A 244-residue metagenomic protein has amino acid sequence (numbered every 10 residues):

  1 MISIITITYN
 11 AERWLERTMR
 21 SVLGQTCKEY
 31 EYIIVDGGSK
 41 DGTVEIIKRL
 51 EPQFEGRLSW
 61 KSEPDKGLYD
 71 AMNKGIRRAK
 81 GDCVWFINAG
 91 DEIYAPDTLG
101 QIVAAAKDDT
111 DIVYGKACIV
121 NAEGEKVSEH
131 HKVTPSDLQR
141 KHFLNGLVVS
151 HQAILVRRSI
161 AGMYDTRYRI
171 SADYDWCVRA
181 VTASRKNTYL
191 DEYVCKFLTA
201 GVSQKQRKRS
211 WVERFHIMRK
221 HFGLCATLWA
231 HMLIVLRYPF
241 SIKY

Functional and structural regions predicted by a protein language model:
M1-Q206: Nucleotide-sugar donor-binding/catalytic module of glycosyltransferases that assemble extracellular/cell-envelope
K74, K243-Y244: Short, surface-exposed amphipathic charged segments that create phosphate/polyanion-binding patches used for binding
A95, W176, V181, S210 (+3 more regions): Solvent-exposed, non-transmembrane amphipathic alpha-helical segments
V103, K208-R209, I242-K243: Short alpha-helix boundary/capping motifs
Y193, K205-W229: Catalytic core of nucleotide-sugar-dependent glycosyltransferases
H221-K243: A transmembrane-helix-recognition feature enriched in membrane-embedded lipid enzymes and envelope glyco-/phospholipid
